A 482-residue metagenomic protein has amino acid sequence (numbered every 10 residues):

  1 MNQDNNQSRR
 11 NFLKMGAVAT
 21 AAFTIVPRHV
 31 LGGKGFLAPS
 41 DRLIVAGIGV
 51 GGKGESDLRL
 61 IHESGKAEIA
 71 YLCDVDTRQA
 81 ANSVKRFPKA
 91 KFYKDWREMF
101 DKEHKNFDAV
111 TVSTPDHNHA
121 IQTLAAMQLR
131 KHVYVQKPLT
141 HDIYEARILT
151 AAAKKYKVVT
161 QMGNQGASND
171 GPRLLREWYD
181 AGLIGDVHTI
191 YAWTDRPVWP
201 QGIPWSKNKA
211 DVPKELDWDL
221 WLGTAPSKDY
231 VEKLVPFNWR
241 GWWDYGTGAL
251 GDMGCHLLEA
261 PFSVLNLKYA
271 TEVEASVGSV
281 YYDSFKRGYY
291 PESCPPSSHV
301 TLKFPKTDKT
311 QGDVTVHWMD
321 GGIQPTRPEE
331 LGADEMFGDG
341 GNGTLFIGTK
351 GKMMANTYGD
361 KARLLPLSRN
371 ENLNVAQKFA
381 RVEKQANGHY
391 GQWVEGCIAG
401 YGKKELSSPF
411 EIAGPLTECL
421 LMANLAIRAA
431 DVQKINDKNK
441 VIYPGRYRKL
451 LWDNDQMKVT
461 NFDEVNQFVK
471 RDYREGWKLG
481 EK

Functional and structural regions predicted by a protein language model:
N2-T20: N-terminal secretory signal peptides and thylakoid transit peptides that target proteins across membranes
M15-F87, G166-N169, Y179, P261: N-terminal Rossmann-like dinucleotide-binding module
K91-D95: Conserved SAM-binding strand-loop segment of SAM-dependent methyltransferases
E98-K105: Short amphipathic alpha-helix with an adjacent loop that forms part of the alpha/beta core around
V110-T111: N-terminal Rossmann-like NAD(P) cofactor-binding module of classical short-chain dehydrogenase/reductase
P115, A120-S168, G182, Y447: Beta-strand-loop-alpha-helix segment that lines the small-molecule cofactor/substrate pocket of alpha/beta enzymes
D170-D217, W221: Rossmann-like NAD(P)H-binding beta-loop-alpha module
K214-P409, P415-D455, V459-V465, D472-K482: Glycine-rich, aromatic-lined ligand/substrate-binding cores of catalytic and carbohydrate-binding domains
